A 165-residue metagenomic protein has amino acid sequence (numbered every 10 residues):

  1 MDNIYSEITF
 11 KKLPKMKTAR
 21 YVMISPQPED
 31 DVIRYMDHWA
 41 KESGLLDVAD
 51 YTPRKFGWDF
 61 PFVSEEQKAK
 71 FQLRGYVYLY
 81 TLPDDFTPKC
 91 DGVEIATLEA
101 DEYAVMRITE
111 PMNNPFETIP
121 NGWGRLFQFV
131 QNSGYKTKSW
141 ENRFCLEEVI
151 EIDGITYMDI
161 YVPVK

Functional and structural regions predicted by a protein language model:
M1-K165: A solvent-exposed interaction/effector surface
